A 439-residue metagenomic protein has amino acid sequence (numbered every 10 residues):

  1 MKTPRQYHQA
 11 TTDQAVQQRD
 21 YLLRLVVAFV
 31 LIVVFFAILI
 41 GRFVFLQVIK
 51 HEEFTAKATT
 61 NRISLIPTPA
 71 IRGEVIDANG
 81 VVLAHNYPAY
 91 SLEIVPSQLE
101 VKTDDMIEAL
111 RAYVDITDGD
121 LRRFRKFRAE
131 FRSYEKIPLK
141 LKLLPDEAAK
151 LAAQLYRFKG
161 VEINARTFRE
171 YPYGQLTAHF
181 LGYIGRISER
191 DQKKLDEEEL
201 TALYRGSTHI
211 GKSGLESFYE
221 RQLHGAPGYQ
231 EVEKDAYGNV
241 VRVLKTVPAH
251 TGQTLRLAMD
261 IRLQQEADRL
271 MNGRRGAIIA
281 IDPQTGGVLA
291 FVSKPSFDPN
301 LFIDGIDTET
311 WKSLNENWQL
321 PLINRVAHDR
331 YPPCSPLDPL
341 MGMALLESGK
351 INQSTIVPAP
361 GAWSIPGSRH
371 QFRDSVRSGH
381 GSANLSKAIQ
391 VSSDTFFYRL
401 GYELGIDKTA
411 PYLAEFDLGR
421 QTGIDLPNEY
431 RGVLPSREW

Functional and structural regions predicted by a protein language model:
M1-T308, R330, P358, D407-G419: Periplasmic/cell-envelope proteins involved in peptidoglycan metabolism and beta-lactam response
K2-T12, A84, K234-T246, P283-P336 (+1 more regions): Beta-lactam-recognizing serine transpeptidase/beta-lactamase-like catalytic domain environment
